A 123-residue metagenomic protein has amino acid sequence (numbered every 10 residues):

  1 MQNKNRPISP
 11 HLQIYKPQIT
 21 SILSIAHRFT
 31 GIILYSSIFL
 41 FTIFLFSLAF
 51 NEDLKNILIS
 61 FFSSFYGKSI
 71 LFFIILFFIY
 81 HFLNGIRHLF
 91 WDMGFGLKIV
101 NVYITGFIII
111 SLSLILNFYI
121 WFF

Functional and structural regions predicted by a protein language model:
M1-F123: Membrane-embedded alpha-helical bundles that constitute the cytochrome b-like, heme-associated redox core of multi-pass
